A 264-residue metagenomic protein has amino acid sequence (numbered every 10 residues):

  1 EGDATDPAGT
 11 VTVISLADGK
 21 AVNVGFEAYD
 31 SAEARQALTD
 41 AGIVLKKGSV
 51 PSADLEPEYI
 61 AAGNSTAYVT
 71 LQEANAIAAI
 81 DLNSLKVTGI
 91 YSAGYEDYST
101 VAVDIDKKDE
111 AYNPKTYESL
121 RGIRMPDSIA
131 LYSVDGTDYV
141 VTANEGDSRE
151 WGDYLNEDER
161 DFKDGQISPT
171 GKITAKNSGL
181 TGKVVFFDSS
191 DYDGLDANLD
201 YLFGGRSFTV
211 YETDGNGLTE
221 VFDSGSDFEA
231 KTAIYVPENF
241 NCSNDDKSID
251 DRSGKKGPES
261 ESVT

Functional and structural regions predicted by a protein language model:
E1-T264: Beta-sheet-rich non-transmembrane sensory/scaffold domains
